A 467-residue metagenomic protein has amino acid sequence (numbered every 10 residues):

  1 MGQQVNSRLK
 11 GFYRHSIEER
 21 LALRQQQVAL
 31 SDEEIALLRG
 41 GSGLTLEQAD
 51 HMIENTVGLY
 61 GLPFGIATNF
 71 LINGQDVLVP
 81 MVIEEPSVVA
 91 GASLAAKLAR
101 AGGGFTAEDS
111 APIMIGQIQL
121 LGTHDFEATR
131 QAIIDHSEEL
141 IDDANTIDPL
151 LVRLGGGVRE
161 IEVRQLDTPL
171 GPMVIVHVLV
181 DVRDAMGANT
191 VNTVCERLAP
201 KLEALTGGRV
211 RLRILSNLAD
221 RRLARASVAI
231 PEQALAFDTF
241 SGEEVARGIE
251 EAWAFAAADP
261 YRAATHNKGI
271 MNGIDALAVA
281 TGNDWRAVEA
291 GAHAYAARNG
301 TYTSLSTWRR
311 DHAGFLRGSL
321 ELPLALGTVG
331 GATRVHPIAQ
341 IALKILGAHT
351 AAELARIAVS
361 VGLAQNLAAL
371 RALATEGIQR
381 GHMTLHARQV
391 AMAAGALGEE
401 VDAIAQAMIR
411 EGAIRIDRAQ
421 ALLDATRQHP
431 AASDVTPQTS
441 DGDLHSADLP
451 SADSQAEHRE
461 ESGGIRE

Functional and structural regions predicted by a protein language model:
M1-V77, M81, E85, F105 (+5 more regions): Acidic/polar, glycine-rich intrinsically disordered N-terminal extensions of enzymes
G2-D50, D76, S93, K97-R100 (+8 more regions): Alpha/propeptide regions of enzymes that mature by internal proteolysis
I35-L38, G104-S110, I147-E160, L205-N217 (+8 more regions): Flexible, glycine/charged-enriched surface loops at secondary-structure junctions
A49-E54, G58-G171, V176-L179: Small-residue-rich
P63-V88, R183-V191, A257-G282, G362-R371 (+1 more regions): Conserved phosphate/anionic-ligand binding catalytic regions in large, soluble enzymes, centered on
G102-E138, A296-Q365: A structural-propensity feature for long, helix-poor, extended segments
D184-M186, V191-I338: Glycine-rich anion/phosphate-binding loop at the beta-strand->alpha-helix junction
A332-P430: Internal helix-turn-beta structural module
